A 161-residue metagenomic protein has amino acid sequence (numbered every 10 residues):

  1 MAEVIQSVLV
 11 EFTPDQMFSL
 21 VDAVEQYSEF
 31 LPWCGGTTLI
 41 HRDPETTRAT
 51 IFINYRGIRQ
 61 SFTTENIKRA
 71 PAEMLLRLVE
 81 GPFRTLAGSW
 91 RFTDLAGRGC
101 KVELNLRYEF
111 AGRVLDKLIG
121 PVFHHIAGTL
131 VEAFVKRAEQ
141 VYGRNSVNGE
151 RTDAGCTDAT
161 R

Functional and structural regions predicted by a protein language model:
M1-E45, R144, A154-R161: Hydrophobic ligand-binding cavity/cleft-lining segments
E3-I5, R59-T63, T85-G88: Short, surface-exposed coil-to-beta transition loops
Q6-V8, A49-I51, W90, L104-L106: A structural signal for short, well-ordered beta-strand segments
P14, I40-E45, K68-A72, R91-K101: A short, structured loop/turn motif at beta-sheet edges
M17-V21, Y27, A49, N66 (+2 more regions): Hydrophobic pocket/interface hotspot
T38-P82, A133, R137, A159: Glycine-rich portal/gate segments that line the openings of hydrophobic small-molecule binding cavities
R77-T129: Beta-strand/loop substructures that line and gate deep hydrophobic ligand-binding cavities in soluble
F110-R151, C156: A conserved amphipathic terminal alpha-helix motif
